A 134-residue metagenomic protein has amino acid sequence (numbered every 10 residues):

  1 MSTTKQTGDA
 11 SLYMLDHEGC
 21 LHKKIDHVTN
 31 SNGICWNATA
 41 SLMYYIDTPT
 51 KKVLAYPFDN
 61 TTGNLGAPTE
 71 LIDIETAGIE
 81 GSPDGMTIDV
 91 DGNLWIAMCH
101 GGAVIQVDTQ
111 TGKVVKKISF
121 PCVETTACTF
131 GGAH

Functional and structural regions predicted by a protein language model:
M1-L12, L21-L42, I74-L94, C122-H134: Beta-rich, blade/repeat-based domains predominating in secreted/periplasmic proteins but also intracellular
S2-A10, T48-K51, C99-H100: Short, solvent-exposed loop/turn segments at conserved positions within beta-propeller repeat blades
M14, A55-P57, Q106: Conserved blade-register residue in beta-propeller folds
H17, I105-K116, V123-E124, T129-F130: Flexible "stalk/tail and boundary" regions
G19-H22, M43, K51-V53, T62-A67: Short, structured loop/turn "capping" segments at alpha-beta junctions
K23-D26, N64-D73, K116-S119: Beta-propeller fold detector
Y45, I96-A97: Conserved beta-strand element within WD40/beta-propeller blades
Y56-N64, T109-T111: Short loop/turn segments immediately following beta-strands, especially the blade-tip and inter-blade linker loops
